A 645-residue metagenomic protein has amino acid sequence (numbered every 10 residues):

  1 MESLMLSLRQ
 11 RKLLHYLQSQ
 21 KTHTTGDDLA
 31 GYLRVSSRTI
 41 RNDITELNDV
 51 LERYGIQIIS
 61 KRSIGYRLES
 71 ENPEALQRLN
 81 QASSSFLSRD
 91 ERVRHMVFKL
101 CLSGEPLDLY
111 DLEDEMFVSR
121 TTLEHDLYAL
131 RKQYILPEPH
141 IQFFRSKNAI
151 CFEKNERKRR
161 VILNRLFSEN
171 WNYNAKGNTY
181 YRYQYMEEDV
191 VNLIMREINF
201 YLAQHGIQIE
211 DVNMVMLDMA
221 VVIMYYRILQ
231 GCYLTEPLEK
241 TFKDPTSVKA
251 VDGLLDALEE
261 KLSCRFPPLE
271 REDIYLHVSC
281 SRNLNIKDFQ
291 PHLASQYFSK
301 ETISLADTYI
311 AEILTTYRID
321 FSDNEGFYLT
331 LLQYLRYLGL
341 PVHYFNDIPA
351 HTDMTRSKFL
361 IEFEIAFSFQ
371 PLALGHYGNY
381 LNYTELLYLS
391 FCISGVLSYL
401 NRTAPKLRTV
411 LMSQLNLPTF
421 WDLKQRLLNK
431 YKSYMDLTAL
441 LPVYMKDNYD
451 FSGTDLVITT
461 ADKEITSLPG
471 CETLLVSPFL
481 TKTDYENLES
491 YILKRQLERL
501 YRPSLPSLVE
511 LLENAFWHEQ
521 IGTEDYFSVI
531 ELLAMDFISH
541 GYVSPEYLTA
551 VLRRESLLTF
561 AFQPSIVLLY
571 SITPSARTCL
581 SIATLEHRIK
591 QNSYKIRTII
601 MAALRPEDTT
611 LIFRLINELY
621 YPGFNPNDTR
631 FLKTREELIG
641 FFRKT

Functional and structural regions predicted by a protein language model:
M1-I521, Y526-L557, A561-Q563, L568 (+2 more regions): A cross-family "folded-core" feature that marks the main globular domain of proteins
